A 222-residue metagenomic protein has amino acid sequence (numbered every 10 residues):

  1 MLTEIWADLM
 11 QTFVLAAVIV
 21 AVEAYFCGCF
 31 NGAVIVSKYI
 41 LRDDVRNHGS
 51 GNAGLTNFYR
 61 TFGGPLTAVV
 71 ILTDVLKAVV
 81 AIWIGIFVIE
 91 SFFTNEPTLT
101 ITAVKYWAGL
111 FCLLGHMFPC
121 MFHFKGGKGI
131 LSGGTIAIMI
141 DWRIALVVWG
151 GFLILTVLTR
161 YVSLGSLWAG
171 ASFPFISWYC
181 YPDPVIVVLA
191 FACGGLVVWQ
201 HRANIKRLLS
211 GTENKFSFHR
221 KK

Functional and structural regions predicted by a protein language model:
M1-L15: Short, strongly hydrophobic alpha-helical membrane anchors
L15-I40: N-terminal signal-anchor transmembrane alpha helix
A16-V20, L66-V70, L76-M121, I140-V147 (+2 more regions): Nucleotide and nucleotide-moiety/phosphate-recognizing core
V34-T67, G126, K206-K222: Cytosolic, membrane-interface loops and tails of multi-pass inner-membrane proteins
D43-L55, M121-G134, Y161-A169: Short, non-helical or kinked segments that cap or interrupt transmembrane helices
N57-G64, G85-V88, F111, K128-T159 (+1 more regions): Interfacial segments of multi-pass membrane proteins
L146, V162-A169, Y181-C193: Loop-to-transmembrane alpha-helix initiation sites
